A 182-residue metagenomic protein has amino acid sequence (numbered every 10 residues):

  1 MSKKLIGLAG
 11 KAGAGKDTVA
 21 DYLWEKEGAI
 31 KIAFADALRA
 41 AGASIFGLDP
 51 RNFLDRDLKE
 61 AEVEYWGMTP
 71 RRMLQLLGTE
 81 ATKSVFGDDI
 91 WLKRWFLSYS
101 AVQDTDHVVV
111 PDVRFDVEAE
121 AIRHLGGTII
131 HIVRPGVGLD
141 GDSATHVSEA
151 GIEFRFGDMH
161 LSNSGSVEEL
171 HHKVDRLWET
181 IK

Functional and structural regions predicted by a protein language model:
S2-I6: Extreme N-terminal starter segment of soluble prokaryotic enzymes
L8, V110: Hydrophobic anchor at the beta1->P-loop junction of P-loop NTPases
A9-A12, E118-L125, H131-K182: Small-molecule kinase domains that catalyze NTP-dependent phosphoryl transfer to phosphate-bearing small molecules
K16: Conserved lysine of the Walker
V19: Hydrophobic positions on the alpha1 helix immediately C-terminal to the Walker A/P-loop
E25-I32: Post-Walker A helix-loop "phosphate-sensing" segment adjacent to the P-loop in P-loop NTPases
K31, V108, I129, H160-L161: Short, well-ordered beta-strand core segments
D36-D106: ATP-dependent small-molecule kinase phosphotransfer cores that center on conserved nucleotide phosphate-binding segments
